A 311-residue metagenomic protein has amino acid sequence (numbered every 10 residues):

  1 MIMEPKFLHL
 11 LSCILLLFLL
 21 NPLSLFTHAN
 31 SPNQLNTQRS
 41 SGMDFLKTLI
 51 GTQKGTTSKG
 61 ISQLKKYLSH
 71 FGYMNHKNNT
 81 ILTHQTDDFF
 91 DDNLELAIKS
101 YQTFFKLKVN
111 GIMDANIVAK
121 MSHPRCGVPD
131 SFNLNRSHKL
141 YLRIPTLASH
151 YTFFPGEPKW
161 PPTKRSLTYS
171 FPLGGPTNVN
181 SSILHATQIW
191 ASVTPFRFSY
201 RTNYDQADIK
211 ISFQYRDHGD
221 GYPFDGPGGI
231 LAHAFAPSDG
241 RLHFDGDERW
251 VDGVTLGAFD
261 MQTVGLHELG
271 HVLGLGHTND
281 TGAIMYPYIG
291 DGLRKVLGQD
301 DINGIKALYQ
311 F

Functional and structural regions predicted by a protein language model:
I2-F311: Zinc-dependent metalloendopeptidases
